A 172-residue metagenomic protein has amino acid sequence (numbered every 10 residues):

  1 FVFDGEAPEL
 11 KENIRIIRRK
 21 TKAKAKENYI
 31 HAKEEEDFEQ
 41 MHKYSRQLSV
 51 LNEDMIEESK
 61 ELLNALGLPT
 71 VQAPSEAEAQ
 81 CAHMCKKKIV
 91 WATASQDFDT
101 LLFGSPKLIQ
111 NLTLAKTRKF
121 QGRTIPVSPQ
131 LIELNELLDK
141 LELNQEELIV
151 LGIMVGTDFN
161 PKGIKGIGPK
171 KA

Functional and structural regions predicted by a protein language model:
V2-K22: Non-catalytic, usually N-terminal nucleic-acid engagement modules in DNA/RNA processing proteins
I16-A172: Extended two-metal-dependent nuclease catalytic cores across DNA- and RNA-processing enzymes
